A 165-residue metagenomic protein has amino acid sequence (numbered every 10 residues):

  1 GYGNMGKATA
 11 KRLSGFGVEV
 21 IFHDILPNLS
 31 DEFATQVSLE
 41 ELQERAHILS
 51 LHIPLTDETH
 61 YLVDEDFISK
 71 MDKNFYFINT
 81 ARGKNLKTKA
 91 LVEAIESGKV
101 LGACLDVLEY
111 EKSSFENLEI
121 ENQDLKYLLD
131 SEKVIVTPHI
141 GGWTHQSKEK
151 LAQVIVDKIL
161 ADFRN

Functional and structural regions predicted by a protein language model:
G1, A81-R82: NAD(P)H cofactor-binding loop motif with strongest signal on the N-terminal glycine-rich segment
G1-K73: Rossmann-like dinucleotide/phosphate-binding beta-alpha-beta segment
N74, R82-N165: Rossmann-like dinucleotide-binding domain for NAD(H)/NADP(H)
I78: Glycine-rich nucleotide-phosphate-binding loops and adjacent flexible coil segments
